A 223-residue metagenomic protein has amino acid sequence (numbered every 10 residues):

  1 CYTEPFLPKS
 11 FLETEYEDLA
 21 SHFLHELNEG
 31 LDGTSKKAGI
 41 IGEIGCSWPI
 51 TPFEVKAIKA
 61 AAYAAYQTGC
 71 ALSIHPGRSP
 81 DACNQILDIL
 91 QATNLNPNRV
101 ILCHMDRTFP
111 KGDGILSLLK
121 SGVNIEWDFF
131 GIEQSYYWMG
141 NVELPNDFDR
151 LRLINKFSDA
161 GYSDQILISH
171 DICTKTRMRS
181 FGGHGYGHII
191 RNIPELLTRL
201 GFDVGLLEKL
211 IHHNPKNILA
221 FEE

Functional and structural regions predicted by a protein language model:
C1-Q67, S121-N124, F130-G131, E143: Active-site gating/metal-coordination segments in enzymes
C1-T3, C46, G77-S79, C103-T108 (+2 more regions): Active-site beta-loop-alpha junctions enriched in small/polar residues
A38-I40, G69-S73, R99-L102, G122-E126 (+1 more regions): Structural preference for beta-strand elements that scaffold enzyme active sites
T51-V55, S79-N94, K111-L119: Distinct, well-ordered alpha-helical segments
A65, I125, D171, L207 (+1 more regions): Divalent metal-coordination and catalytic microenvironments
L102-G112, G131-N155: Active-site glycine- and acidic-residue-rich loops that bind and position anionic ligands or nucleotide-like cofactors
W127-F129, Y162-G183: Short acidic/histidine-rich active-site segments
H188-E223: Mid-to-C-terminal alpha-helical segments outside catalytic/metal-binding sites
